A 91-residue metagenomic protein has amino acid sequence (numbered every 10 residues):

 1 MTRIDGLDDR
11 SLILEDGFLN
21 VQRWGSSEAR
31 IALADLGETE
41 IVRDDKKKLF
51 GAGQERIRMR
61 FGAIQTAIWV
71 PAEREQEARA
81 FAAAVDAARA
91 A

Functional and structural regions predicted by a protein language model:
M1-R3, L7-D8, G25-A91: Acidic, Ser/Thr- and proline-rich intrinsically disordered linker/docking segments of eukaryotic scaffolds
L7-R23: Polybasic phosphoinositide-binding surfaces of eukaryotic membrane-targeting domains
